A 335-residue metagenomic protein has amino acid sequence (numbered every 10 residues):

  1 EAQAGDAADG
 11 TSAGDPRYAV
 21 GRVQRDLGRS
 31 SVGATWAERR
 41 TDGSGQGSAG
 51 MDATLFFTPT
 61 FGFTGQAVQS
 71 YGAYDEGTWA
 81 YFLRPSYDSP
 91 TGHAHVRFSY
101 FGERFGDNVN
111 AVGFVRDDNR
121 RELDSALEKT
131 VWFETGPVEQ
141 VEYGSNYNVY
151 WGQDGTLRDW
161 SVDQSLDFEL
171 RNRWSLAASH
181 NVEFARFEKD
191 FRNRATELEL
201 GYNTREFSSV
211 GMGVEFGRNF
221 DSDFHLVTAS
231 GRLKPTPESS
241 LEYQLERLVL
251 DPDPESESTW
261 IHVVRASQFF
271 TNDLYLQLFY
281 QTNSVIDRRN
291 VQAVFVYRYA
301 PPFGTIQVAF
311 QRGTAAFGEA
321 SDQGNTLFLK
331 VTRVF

Functional and structural regions predicted by a protein language model:
E1-S44: A conserved hydrophobic secondary-structure block that centers on an alpha-helix together with its immediately flanking
Q3-D6, R29, R40, P59 (+4 more regions): Short loop/turn segments at secondary-structure transitions that flank enzyme active sites
R17-A19, A49, T78-Y81: Short alpha-helical segments and helix-capping/turn motifs at coil-helix boundaries
V23, A53, L200: Conserved hydrophobic/aromatic pocket- or pore-lining residues that grip, position, or stack substrates in active sites
Q24-S30, T58, E134-E139, R205: Glycine-rich phosphate/diphosphate-binding loops that line cofactor/substrate pockets in enzymes
D26, S44-Q46, F56, E76 (+2 more regions): Low-complexity, polar/charged sequence tracts that form flexible coils or short amphipathic helices and often embed
G43, A53-F56, T60-Y74: Extended, well-ordered alpha-helical scaffold/bundle regions in very large, multi-domain proteins
Q66-Q69, A73-F335: Exposed, low-structure sequence patches enriched in small/polar residues
